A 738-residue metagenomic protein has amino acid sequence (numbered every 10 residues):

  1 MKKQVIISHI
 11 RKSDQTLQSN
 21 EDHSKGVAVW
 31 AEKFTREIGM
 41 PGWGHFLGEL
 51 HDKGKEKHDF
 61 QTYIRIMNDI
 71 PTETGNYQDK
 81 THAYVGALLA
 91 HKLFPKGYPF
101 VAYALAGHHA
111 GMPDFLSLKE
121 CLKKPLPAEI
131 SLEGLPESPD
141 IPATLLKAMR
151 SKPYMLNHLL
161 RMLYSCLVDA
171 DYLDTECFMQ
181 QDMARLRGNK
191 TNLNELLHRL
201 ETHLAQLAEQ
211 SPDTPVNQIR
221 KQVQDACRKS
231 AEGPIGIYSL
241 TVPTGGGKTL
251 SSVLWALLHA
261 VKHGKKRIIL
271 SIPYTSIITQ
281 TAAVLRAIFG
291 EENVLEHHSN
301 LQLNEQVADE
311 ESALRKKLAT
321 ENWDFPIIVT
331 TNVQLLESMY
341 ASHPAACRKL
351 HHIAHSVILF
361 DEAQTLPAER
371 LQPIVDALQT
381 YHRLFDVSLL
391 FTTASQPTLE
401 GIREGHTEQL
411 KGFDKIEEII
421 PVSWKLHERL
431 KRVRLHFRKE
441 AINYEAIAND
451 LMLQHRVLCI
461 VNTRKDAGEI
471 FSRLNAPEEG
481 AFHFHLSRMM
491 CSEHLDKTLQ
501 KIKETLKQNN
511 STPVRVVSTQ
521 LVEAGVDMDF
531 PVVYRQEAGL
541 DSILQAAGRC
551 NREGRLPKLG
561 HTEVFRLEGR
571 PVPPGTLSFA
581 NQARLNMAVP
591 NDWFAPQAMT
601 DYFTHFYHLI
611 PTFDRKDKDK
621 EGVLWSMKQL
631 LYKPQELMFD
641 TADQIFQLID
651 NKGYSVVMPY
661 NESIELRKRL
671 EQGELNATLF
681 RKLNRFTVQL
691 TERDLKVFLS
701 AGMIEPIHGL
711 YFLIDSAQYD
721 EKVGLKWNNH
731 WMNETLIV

Functional and structural regions predicted by a protein language model:
K2-T202: Accessory nucleic-acid engagement/destabilization modules that flank
S8-K12, E296-E310, N462-K465, H483-K501 (+1 more regions): Conserved helicase motor
P234-A256: Walker A/P-loop
K265-F289, H298-L301, T398: Conserved Walker A/P-loop ATP-binding site and its immediately adjacent core in helicase/helicase-like ATPase domains
G290-Y340: Inter-Walker segment of RecA-like/P-loop motor cores
V333-L336, A346-L384: SF2 helicase catalytic motif II
H382, E445-A446, M452-Q454, K465 (+5 more regions): C-terminal helicase lobe and adjacent C-terminal extensions/tails of nucleic-acid helicase motors
S395-M452: Interdomain hinge/linker at the junction between the two RecA-like core domains of SF2 helicases
